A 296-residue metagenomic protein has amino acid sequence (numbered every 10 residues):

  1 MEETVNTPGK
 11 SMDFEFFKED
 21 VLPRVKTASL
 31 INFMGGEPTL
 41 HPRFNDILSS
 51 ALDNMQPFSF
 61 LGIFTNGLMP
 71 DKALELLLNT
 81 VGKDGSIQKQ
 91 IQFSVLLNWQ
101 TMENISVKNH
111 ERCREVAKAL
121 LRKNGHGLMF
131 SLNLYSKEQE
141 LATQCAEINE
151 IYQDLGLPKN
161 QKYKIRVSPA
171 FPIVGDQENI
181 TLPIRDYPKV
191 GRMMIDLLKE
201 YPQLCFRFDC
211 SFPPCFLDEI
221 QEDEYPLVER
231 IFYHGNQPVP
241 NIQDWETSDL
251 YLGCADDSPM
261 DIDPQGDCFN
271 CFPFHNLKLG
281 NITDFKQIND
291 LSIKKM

Functional and structural regions predicted by a protein language model:
M1-M12, C271-H275: Canonical Radical SAM [4Fe-4S] cluster-binding loop centered on the CxxxCxxC motif and its immediate flanking residues
F14-M34, H41-P183: Radical SAM/AdoMet-radical enzyme domain recognition
P38-L40, N270: Proline-centered helix-kink/hinge sites
N179, Y251, N276-L279: Generic secondary-structure boundary/loop-capping signal
P188-D244, D267-M296: C-terminal accessory region of radical SAM enzymes
W245-D249: Short, P/G- and charge-enriched loop/turn segments at secondary-structure junctions
G253-D257: Short, small/polar residue-rich loop motifs at catalytic or cofactor-binding pockets
I262-D263: Short, acidic, Ser/Thr-enriched surface-loop or helix-capping motifs
